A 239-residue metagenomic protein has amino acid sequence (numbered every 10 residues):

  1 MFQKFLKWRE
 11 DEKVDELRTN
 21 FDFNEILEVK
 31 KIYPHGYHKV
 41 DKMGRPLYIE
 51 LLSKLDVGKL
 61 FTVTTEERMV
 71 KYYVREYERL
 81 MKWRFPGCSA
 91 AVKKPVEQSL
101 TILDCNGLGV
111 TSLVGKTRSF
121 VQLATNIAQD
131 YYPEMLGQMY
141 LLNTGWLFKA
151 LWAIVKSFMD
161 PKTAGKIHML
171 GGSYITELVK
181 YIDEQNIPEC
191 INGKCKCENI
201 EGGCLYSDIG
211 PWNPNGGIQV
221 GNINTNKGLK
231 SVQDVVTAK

Functional and structural regions predicted by a protein language model:
M1-K239: Basic, amphipathic alpha-helical/coil surface patches used to engage anionic, phosphate-bearing ligands and membranes
